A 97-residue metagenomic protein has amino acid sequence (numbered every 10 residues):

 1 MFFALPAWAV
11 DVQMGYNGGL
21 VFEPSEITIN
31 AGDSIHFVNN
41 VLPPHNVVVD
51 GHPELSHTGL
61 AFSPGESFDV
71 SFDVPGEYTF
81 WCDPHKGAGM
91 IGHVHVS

Functional and structural regions predicted by a protein language model:
L5-S97: Extracytoplasmic copper-binding redox domains, predominantly the cupredoxin/blue-copper superfamily
